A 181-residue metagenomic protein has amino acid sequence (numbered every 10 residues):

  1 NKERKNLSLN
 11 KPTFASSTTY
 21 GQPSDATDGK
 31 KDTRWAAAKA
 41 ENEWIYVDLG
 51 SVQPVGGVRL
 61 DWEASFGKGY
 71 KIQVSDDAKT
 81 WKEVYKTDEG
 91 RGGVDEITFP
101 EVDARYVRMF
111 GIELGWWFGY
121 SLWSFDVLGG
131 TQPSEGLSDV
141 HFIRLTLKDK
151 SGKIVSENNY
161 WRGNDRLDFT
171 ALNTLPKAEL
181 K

Functional and structural regions predicted by a protein language model:
N1-N6, G129-L180: Carbohydrate-binding surfaces of carbohydrate-active enzymes
N1-V55, D61-Y70, D76, T80 (+4 more regions): Disordered, acidic Ser/Thr/Pro-rich linker "stalks" and the adjacent N-terminal cap of the next globular domain
Q53, D103, L137-D139: Short tyrosine-centred short linear motifs in exposed loops/low-complexity segments
G57, Y106-R108, V140-R144: Short, conserved beta-strand segments of beta-strand-rich sandwich/propeller modules, principally
V94, Y120-L122, V140: Short edge beta-strand segments in beta-sheet-rich domains
T98-E101, S134: Short, flexible loop/turn segments at beta-strand junctions in immunoglobulin-like and fibronectin type III
F110-W117: Short beta-strand-plus-loop segments that form exposed binding edges in beta-rich domains
